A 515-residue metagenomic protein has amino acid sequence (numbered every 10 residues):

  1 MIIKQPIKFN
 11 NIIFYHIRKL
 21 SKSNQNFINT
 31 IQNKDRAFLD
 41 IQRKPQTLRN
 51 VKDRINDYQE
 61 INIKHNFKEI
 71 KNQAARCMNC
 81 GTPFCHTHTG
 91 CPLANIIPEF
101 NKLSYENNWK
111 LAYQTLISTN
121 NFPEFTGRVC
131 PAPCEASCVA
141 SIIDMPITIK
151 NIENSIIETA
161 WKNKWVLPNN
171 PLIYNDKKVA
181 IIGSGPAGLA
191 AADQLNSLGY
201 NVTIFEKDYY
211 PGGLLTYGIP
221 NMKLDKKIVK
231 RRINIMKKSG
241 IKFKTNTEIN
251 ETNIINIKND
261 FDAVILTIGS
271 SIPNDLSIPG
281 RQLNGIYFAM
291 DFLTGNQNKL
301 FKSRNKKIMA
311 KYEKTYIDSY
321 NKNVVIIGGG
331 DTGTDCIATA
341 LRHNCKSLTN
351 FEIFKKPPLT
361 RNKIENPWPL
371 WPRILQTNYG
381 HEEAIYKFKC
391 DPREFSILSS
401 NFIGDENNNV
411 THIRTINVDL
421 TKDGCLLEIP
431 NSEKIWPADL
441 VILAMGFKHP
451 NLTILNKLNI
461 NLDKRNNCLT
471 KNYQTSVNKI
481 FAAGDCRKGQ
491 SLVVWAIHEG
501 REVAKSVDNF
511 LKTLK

Functional and structural regions predicted by a protein language model:
M1-N26: N-terminal mitochondrial targeting presequence
Q32, A37-I63, A75, A94-E106 (+13 more regions): Beta1-alpha1 glycine-rich phosphate/pyrophosphate-binding loop at the start of Rossmann-like nucleotide-binding domains
N33, Q282-N321, T421-Q490: FAD-site-proximal beta/loop scaffold in flavoenzymes
K71-A74, N79-T82, H86-T89, L93-P171 (+3 more regions): Glycine/serine-rich phosphate-binding loop and adjoining beta1-alpha1 elements at the start of nucleotide-handling
I173, K178, K230-I278, N401-R414 (+2 more regions): Feature captures the FAD/FMN-dependent oxidoreductase FAD-binding
N175-S184, Y320-I327: Beta1/beta-strand and adjacent pyrophosphate-binding region of the FAD-binding site in flavoprotein oxidoreductases
K322-F354, C425-L440, F447, N466 (+1 more regions): Long hydrophobic segments that form regular secondary structure
C336, C486-L511: A conserved FAD-binding loop/helix module that cradles the flavin
